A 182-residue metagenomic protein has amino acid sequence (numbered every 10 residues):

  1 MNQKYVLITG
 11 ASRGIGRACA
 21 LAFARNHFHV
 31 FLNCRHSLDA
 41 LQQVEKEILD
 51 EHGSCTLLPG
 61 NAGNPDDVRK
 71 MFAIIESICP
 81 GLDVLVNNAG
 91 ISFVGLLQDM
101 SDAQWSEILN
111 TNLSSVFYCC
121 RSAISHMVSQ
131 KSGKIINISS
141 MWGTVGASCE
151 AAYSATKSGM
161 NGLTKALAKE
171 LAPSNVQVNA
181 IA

Functional and structural regions predicted by a protein language model:
Y5, S12-G14: Conserved glycine-rich cofactor-binding loop
F28-Q43: Conserved glycine-rich Rossmann-like NAD(P)H-binding loop of the short-chain dehydrogenase/reductase
L96-L97, S101-L109: Substrate-binding pocket helix/loop in short-chain dehydrogenase/reductase
Q98, V145-A151, P173-S174: Active-site loop immediately N-terminal to the catalytic Tyr-X3-Lys motif of short-chain dehydrogenase/reductase
C120, T156, T164: Active-site helix of classical SDR
S125, K169-P173: Alpha-helical segment proximal to the catalytic Tyr-Lys
S140: Residue(s) in the substrate-gating loop at a strand-loop-helix junction that position the organic substrate next
